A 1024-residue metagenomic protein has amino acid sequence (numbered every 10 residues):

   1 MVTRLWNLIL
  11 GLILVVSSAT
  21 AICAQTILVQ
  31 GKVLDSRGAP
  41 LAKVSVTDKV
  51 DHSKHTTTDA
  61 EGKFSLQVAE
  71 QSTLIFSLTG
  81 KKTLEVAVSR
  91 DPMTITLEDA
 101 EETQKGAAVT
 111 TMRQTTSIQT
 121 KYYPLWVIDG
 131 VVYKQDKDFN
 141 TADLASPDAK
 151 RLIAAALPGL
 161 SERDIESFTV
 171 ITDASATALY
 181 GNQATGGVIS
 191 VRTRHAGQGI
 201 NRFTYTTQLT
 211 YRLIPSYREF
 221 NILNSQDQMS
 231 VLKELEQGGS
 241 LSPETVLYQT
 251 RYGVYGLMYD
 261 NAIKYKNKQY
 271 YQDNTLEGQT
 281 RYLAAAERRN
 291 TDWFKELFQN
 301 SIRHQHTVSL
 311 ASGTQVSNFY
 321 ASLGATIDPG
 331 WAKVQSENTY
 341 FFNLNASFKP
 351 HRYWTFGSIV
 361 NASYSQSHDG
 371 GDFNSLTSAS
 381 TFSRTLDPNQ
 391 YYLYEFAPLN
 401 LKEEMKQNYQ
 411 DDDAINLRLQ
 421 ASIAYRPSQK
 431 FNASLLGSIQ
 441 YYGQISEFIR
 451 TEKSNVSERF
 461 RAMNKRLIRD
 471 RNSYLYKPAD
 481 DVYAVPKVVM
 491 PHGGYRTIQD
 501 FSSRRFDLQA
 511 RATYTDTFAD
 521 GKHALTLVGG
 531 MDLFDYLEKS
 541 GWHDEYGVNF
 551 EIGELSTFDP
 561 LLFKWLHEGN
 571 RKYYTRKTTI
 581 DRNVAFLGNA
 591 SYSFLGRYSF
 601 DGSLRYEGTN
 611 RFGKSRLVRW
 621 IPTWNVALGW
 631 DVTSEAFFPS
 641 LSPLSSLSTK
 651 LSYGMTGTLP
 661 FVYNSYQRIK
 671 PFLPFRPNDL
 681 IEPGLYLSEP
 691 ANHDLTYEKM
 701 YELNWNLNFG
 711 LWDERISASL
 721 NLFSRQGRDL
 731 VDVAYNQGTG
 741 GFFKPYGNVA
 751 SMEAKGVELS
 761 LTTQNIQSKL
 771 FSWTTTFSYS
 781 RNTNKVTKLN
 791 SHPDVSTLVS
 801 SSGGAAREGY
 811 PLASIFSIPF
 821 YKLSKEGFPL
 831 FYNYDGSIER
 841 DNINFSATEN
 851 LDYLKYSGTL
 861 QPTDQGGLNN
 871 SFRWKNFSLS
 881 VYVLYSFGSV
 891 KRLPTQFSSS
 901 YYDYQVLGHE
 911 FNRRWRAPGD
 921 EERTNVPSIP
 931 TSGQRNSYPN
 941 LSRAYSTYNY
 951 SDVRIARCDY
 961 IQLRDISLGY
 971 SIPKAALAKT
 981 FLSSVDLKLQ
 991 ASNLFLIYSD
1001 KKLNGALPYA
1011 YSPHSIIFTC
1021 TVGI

Functional and structural regions predicted by a protein language model:
H52-K63: Short, acidic Ser/Thr/Gly-rich low-complexity loop/linker segments typical of extracellular and cell-surface proteins
I95, G106, I153, E162-T204 (+2 more regions): A beta-strand signature from Gram-negative outer-membrane beta-barrel systems, especially the internal plug domain
E101-D136, N140, S167, T177-G197: Extracytoplasmic beta-strand/coil segments of soluble accessory domains associated with Gram-negative outer-membrane
I118-L125, K134-G159, G197-V334, D372 (+1 more regions): Residues embedded in well-ordered regular secondary structure
T204-Y282, G747, Q764-L860, S900-Y901 (+2 more regions): Conserved small-residue
Y265-A311, N318-S322, Q390-R426, K487-H492 (+6 more regions): Outer-membrane beta-barrel transmembrane strand signature
T339, N345-F356, V360-Y364, L399-R450 (+2 more regions): Extracellular/periplasmic, surface-exposed regions of secreted and cell-surface proteins
V456-E458, R466-Y476, S886-F981, V985: Extracytoplasmic gating/loop element in the C-terminal half of outer-membrane beta-barrel translocons and assembly
